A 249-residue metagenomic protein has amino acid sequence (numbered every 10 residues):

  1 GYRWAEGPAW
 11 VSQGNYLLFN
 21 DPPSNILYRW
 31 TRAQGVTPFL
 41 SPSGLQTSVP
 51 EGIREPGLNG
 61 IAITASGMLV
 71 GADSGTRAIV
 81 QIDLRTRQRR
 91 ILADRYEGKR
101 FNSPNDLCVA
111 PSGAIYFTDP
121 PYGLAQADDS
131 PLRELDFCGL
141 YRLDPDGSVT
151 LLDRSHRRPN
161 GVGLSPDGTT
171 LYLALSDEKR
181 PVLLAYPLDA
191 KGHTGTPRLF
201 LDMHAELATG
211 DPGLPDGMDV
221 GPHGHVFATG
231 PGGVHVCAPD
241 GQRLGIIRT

Functional and structural regions predicted by a protein language model:
G1-Y16, L45-L69, D73, Y96-I115 (+3 more regions): Beta-rich, blade/repeat-based domains predominating in secreted/periplasmic proteins but also intracellular
N15-G44: Beta-propeller domains
P22, S74, P120-Y122, S176-E178 (+2 more regions): Short loop/turn segments immediately following the C-termini of beta-strands
I26-Y28, A78-V80, G139-Y141, V182-L184 (+1 more regions): A short loop-to-beta-strand structural motif that recurs across blades of beta-propeller domains
T37-G44, R90-D94, L151-R154, T194-D202 (+1 more regions): Beta-propeller fold detector
R87, L135-D146: Beta-propeller blade signature
F117-L135: Short, conserved, GDST-rich strand-edge loop motifs in beta-rich repeat architectures
A185-H193: Short loop/turn segments immediately following beta-strands, especially the blade-tip and inter-blade linker loops
